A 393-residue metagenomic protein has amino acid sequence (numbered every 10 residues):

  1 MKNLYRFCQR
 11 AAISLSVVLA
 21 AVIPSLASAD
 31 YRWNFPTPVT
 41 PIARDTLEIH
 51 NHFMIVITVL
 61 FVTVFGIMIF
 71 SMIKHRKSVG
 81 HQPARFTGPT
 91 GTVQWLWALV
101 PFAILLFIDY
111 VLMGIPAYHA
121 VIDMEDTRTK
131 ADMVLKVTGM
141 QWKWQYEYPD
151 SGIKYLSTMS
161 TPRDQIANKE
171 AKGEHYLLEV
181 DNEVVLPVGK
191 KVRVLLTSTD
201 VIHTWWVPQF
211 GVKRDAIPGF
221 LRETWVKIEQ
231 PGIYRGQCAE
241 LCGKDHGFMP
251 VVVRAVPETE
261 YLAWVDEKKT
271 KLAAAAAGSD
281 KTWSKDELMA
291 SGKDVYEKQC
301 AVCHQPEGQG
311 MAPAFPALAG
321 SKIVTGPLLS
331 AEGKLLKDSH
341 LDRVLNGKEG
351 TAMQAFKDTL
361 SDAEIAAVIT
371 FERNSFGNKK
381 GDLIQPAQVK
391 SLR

Functional and structural regions predicted by a protein language model:
M1-A29: N-terminal secretory/membrane targeting signals
A29-H52, M72-D294: Non-transmembrane, membrane-proximal soluble domains of secreted or membrane proteins
I49-T63: Alpha-helical transmembrane segments
F61-H75: Alpha-helical transmembrane segments
V194, C238-A239, G292-P306, V344 (+3 more regions): The canonical Cys-X-X-Cys-His
H203, M249-V252, P316, T351 (+1 more regions): Extracytoplasmic/periplasmic beta-strand context in beta-sandwich domains, especially the cupredoxin/COX2 CuA-binding
K269-M289, K293, E297-K298, Q354-R393: Flexible coil segments in periplasmic/lumen-exposed cytochrome c-class electron-transfer proteins
K285-M311, A319-N346: Sequence/structural segment immediately N-terminal to covalent heme-attachment motifs in c-type and related
